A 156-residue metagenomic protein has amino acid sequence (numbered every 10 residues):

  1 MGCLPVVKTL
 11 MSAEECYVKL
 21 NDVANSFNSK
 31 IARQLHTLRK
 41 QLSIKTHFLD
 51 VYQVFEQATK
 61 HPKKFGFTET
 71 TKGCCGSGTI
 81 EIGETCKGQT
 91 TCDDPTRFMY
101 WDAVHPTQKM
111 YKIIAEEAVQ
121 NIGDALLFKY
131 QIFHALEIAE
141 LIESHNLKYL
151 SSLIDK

Functional and structural regions predicted by a protein language model:
G2-D22, R33, T37, I44-V104 (+1 more regions): Mobile gating loops/cap/lid regions near enzyme active sites that modulate substrate access
N25, S29-R33, K112, E116: Solvent-exposed, polar/charged alpha-helical surfaces in well-ordered, non-transmembrane soluble domains, broadly
H36-R39, G123: A general structural signal for alpha-helical elements within enzymatic catalytic domains
T107: Short, conserved phosphate/pyrophosphate- and ester-handling motifs at nucleotide-, phospho-/glycolipid
E117-A125: C-terminal alpha-helix
